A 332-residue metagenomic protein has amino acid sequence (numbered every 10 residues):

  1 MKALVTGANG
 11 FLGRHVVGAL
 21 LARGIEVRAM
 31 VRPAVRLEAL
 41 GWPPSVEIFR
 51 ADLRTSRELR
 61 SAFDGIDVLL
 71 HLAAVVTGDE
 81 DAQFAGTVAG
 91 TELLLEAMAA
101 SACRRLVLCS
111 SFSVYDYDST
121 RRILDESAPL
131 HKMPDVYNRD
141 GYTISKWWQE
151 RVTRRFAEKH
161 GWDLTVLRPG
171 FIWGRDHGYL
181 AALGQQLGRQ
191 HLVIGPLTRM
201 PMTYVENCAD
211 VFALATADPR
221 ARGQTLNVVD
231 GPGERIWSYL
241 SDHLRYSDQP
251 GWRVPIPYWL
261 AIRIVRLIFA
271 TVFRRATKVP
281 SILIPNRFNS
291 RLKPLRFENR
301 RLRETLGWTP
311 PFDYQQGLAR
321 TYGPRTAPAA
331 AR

Functional and structural regions predicted by a protein language model:
A3-R23: N-terminal Rossmann NAD(P)H-binding glycine-rich loop of SDR-like oxidoreductase domains
P44-A89, L93, Y117: NAD(P)H-binding glycine-rich loop region in Rossmannoid oxidoreductase-like domains and their noncatalytic homologs
L93-G141: Conserved Rossmann-fold NAD(P)-dependent oxidoreductase catalytic core, especially the SDR/UDP-sugar
Y115, G141, W162-A182: Flexible, glycine-rich beta-alpha linker
Y137-T165: Active-site Tyr-X1-5-Lys
W148, G178-A182, I194-T216, G223-N227: Substrate-positioning beta->alpha
L214-S281, N299, R320, A330-R332: Mid/C-terminal beta-alpha module of Rossmann-like enzyme folds, strongest in SDR-family dehydrogenases/epimerases
F297-T305, T309-R332: Amphipathic terminal alpha-helices
